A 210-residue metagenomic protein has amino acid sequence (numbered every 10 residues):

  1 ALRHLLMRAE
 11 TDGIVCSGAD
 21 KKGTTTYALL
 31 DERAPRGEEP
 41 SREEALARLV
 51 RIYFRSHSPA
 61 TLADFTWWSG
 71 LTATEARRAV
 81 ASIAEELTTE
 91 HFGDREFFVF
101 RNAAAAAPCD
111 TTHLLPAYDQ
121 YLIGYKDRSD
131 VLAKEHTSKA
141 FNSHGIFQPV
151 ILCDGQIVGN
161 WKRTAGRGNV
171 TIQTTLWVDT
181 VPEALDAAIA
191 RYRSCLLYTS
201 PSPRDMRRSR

Functional and structural regions predicted by a protein language model:
A1-L122, K126-S129, A133-S200: Long, low-complexity intrinsically disordered regions
Y198-R210: Single conserved hydrophobic/aromatic residue that forms the stacking wall/gate of nucleotide- or nucleobase-binding
